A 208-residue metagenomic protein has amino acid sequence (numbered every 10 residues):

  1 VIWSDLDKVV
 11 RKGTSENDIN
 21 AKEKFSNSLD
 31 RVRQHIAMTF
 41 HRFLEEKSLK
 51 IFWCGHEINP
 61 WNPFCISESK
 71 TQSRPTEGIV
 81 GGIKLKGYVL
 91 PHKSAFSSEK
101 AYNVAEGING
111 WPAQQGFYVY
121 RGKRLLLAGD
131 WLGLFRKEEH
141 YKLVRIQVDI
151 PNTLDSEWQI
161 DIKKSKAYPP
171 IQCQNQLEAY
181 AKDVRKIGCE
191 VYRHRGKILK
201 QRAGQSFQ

Functional and structural regions predicted by a protein language model:
V1-G110: Interdomain "switch/hinge" adjacent to the Bergerat
K24, S28, S69-Q208: Charged regulatory segments coupled to nucleotide-binding catalytic modules in large multidomain enzymes
